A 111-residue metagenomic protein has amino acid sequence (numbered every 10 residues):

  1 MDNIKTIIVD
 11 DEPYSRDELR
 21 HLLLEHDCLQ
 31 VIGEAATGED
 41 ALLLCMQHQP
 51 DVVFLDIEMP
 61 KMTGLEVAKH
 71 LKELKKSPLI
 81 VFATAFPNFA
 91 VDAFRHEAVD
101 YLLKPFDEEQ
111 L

Functional and structural regions predicted by a protein language model:
M1-N3, S77: A structure-centric signal for secondary-structure junctions around beta-strands
D2, D11, V31, G64 (+1 more regions): Generic signature of intrinsically disordered, low-complexity, basic-rich segments and short cationic peptides
I4, E12-G33: Two-component/phosphorelay signaling modules centered on CheY-like receiver
D11-E12, I57: Generic detector of well-ordered alpha-helical packing
E39-L111: CheY-like receiver
